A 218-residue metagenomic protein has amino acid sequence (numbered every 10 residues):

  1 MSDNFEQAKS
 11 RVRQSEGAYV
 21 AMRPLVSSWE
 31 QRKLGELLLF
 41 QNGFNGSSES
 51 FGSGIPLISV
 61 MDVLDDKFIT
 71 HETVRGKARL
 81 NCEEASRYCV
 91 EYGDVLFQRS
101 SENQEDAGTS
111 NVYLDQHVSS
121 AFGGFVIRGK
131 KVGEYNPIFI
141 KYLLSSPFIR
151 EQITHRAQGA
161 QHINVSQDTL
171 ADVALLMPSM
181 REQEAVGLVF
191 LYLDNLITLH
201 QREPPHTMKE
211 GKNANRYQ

Functional and structural regions predicted by a protein language model:
M1-Q218: Feature detects amphipathic, helix-rich regulatory segments
